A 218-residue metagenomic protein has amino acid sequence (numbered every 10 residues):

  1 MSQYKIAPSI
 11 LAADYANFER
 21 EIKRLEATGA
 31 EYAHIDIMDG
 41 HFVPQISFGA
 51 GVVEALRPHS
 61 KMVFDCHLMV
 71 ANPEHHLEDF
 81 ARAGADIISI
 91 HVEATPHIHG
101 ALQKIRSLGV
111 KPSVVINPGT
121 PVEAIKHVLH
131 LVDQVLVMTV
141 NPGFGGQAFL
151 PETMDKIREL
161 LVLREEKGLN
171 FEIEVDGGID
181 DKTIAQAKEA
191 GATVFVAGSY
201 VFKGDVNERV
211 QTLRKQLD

Functional and structural regions predicted by a protein language model:
M1-S89, A94-H97, K104, P112 (+8 more regions): Conserved N-terminal beta1-alpha1 strand-loop-helix module at the mouth
S2, V110, L169-F171: A short helix-to-beta-strand connector/capping loop
K5, V63, G109, I184 (+2 more regions): Hydrophobic alpha-helical segments
S60, L108, K167-L169: Helix C-cap/helix->beta junction micro-motif
V115-G119: Short gly/ser/thr-rich secondary-structure transition/capping motifs
T120-A124: A short, acidic/glycine-rich surface segment
N141, A148-V194, Y200: Active-site/ligand-binding-proximal alpha/beta "capping" segment
